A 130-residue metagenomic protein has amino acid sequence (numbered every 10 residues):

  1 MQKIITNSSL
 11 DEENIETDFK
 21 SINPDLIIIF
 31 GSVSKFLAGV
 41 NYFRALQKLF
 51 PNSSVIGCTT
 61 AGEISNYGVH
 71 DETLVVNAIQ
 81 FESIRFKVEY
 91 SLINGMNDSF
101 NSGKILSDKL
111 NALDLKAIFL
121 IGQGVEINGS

Functional and structural regions predicted by a protein language model:
M1-S130: Cofactor- and metal-binding active-site motifs of prokaryotic enzymes that mediate redox/radical or nucleophilic
